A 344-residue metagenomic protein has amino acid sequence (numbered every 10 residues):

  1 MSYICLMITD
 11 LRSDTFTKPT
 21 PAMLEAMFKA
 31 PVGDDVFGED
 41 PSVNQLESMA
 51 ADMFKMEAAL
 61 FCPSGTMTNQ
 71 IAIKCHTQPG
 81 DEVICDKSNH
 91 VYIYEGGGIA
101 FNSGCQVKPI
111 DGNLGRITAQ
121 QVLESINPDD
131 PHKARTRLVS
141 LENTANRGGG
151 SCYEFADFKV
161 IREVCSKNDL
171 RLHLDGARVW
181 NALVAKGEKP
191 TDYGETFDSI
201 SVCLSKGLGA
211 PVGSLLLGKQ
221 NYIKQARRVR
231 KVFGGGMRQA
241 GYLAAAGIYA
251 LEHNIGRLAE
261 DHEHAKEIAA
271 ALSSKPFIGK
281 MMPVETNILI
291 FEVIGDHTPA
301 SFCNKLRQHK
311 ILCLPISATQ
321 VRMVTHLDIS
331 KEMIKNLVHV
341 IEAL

Functional and structural regions predicted by a protein language model:
Y3-I4: Short, positively charged and aromatic/hydrophobic N-terminal segments
M7-A30, D34-I294, A300-H309, L314-I329 (+2 more regions): Conserved PLP-enzyme active-site core in the AAT-like
